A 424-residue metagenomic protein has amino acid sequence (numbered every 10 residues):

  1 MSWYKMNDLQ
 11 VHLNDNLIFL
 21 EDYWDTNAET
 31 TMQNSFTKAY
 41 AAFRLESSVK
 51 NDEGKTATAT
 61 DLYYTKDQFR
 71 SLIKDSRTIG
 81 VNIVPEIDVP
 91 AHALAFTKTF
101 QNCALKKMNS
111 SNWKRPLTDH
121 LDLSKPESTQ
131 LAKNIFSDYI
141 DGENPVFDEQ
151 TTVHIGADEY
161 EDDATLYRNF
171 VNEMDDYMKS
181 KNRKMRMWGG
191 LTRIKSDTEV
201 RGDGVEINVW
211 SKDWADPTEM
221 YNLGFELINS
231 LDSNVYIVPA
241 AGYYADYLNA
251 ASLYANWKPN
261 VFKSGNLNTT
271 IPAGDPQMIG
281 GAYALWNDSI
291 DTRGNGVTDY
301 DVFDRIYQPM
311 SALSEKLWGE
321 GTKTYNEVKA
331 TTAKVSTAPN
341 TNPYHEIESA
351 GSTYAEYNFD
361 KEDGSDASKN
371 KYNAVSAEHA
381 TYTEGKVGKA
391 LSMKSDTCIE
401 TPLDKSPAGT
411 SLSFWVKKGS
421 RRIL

Functional and structural regions predicted by a protein language model:
M1-N16: Catalytic domains of carbohydrate-active enzymes, especially glycoside hydrolases
D15-T78, A95-P126: Aromatic- and acidic-residue-enriched carbohydrate-binding clefts of CAZyme catalytic domains
F96-N102, K106-E206, W210-G224: Active-site neighborhood of glycoside hydrolase catalytic domains
D197-V205, K212-A355: Flexible, acidic glycine-rich loops studded with aromatic residues
P343-S349, S392-L412: Short surface loop/edge beta-strand patches of beta-sandwich-type extracellular domains that form ligand-contact sites
I347-D396: Extracytoplasmic low-complexity segments
A355-F359, S411-K418: Short hydrophobic/aromatic patches on beta-strands that form ligand-binding or substrate-lining surfaces
K369-K371, S413, R421-L424: Aromatic-rich beta-strand patches that line glycan-recognition/binding surfaces of extracellular proteins
